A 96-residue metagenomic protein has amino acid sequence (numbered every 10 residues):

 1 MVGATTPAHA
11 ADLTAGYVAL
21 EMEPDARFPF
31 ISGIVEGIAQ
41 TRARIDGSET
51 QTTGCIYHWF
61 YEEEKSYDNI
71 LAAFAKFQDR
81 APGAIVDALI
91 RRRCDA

Functional and structural regions predicted by a protein language model:
M1-G3: Bacterial N-terminal signal peptides
T5-A10: Sec/Tat signal peptide C-region and signal peptidase I cleavage site
D12-Y17, P24-D25, Q40-A96: Compact alpha-helical subdomains of small soluble proteins
I34: Globin-like tetrapyrrole-binding proteins
G37: Cell-wall glycan-active module
